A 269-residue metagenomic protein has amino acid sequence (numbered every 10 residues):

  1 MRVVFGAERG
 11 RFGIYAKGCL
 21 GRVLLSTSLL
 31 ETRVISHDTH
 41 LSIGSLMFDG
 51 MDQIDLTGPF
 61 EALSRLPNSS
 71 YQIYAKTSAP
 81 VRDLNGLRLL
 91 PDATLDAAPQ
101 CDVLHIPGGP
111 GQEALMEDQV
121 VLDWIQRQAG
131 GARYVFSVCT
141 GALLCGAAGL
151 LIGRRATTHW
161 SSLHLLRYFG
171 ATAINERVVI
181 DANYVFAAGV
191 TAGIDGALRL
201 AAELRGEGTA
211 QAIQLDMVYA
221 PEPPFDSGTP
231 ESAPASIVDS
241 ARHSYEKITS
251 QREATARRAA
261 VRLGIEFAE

Functional and structural regions predicted by a protein language model:
F5, G10-V135, L143-A147, L163-L165 (+2 more regions): Extended, subdomain-level signal for the structured scaffold at the beginning of enzyme domains
D55, G189-G196: Catalytic-loop motifs flanking and including active-site residues across diverse enzymes
M116-Q119, T157, A188: Residues at secondary-structure transition points
V135-F136, T157, I174, V185: Structural detector of well-ordered beta-strand residues that form the stable sheet scaffold of enzyme domains
L151-V178: A conserved active-site-flanking secondary-structure segment within enzyme catalytic domains
N183-G189: A short glycine-threonine-serine/GTX helix/turn-capping micro-motif
